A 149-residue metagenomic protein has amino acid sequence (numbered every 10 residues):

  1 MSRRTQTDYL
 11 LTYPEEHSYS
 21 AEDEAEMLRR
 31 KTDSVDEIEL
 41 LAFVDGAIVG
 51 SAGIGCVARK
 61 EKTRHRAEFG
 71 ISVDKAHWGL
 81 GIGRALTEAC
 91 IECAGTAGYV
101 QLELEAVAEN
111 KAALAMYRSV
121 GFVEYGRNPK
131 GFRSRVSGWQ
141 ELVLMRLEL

Functional and structural regions predicted by a protein language model:
M1-E16: A short, well-structured alpha-helix characteristic of acyl/acetyltransferase catalytic modules
E16-A76, T87-E88, C93, E148-L149: Acetyl-CoA-dependent GNAT
G83, T87, N110-A113, K130-V136: Short glycine/proline-centered loop/turn elements that form peptide/ligand docking sites
T87, A94-E105: Conserved GNAT acetyl-CoA-binding A-motif
E103-A106, R118, V123-G138: Conserved catalytic-core motifs of GNAT/GCN5-like acyltransferases
W139-L149: Terminal substrate-recognition subdomain of acyl/acetyltransferases
